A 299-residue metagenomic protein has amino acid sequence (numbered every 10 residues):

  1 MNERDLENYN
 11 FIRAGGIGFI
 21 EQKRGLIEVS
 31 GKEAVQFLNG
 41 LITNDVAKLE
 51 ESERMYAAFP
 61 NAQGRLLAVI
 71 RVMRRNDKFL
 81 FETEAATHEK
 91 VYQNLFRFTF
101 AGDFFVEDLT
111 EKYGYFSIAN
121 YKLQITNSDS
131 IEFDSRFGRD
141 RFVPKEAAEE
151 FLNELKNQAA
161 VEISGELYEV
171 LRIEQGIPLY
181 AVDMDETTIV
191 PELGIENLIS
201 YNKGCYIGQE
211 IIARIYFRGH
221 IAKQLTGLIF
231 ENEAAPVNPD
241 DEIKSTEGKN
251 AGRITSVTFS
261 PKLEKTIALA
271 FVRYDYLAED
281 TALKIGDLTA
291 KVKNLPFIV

Functional and structural regions predicted by a protein language model:
M1-A68, M73: Acidic, proline/glycine-enriched N-terminal capping motif
I17-E21, G25-L26, R71-P178: Acidic, low-complexity central loop/insert segments
I20-L41, E107-N120, H220-E231: Short glycine-/aliphatic-rich beta-strand segments at the starts of folded cytosolic domains
E33-L38, H88-Y92, Y121, E146-N153 (+2 more regions): Short, conserved charged micro-motifs
N39-A47, Q93-A101, N153, N157 (+2 more regions): Short, intrinsically disordered, mixed-charge
F59, I118-N127, P236-K249: Short amphipathic alpha-helix segments
R65, L171, L193-I199, Y206-Q209 (+1 more regions): Glycine-rich, small/acidic residue-mixed loop/short-helix segments
F142-I229: Anionic-ligand-binding alpha/beta catalytic cores of soluble enzymes and soluble regulatory domains that recognize
